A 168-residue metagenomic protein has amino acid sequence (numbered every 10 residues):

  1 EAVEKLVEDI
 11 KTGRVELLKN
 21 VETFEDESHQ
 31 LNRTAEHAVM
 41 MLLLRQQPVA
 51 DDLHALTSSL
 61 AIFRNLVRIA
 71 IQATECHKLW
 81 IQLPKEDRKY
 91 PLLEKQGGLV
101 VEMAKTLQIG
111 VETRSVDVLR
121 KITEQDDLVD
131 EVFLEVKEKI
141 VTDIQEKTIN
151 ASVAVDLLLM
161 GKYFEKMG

Functional and structural regions predicted by a protein language model:
E1-G168: Cytosolic, long alpha-helical scaffolding segments
